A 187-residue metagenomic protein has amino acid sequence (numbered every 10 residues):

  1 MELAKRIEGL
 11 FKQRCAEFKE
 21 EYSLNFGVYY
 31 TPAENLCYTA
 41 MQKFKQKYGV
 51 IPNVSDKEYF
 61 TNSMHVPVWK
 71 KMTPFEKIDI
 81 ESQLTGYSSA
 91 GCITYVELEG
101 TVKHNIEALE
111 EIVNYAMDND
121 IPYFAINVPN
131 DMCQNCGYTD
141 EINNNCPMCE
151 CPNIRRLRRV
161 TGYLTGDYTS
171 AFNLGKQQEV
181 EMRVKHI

Functional and structural regions predicted by a protein language model:
M1-I187: Long, C-terminal-biased catalytic regions of enzyme "large/alpha" subunits
